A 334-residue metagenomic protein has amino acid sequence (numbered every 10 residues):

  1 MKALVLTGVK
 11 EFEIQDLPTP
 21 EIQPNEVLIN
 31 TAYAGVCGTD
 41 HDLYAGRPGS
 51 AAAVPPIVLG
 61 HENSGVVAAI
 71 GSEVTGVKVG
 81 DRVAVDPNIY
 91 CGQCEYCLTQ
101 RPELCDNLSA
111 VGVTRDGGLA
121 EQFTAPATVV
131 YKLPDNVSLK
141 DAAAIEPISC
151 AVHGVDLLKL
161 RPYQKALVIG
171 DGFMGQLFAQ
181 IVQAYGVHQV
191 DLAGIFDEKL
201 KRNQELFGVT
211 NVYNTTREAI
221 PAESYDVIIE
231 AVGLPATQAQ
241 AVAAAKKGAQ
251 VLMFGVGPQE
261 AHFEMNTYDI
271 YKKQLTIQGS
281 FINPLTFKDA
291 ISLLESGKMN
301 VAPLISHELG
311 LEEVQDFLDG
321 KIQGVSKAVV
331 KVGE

Functional and structural regions predicted by a protein language model:
M1, A239, P284-E334: C-terminal hydrophobic helical "lid"/dimerization subdomain of Rossmann-like NAD(P)H-dependent oxidoreductases
V5-E21, G38-A69, A84, L104-T114: N-terminal glycine-rich cofactor-binding segment
P20-A34, P48-E95, P134-N136: Glycine-rich beta-strand-centered segment in the early N-terminal region that forms part of a ligand/cofactor-binding
C91-I169: NAD(P)H dinucleotide-binding glycine-rich loop of Rossmann-like/cofactor-binding domains, especially the beta1-alpha1
V137-R217: Mid-domain Rossmann-like dinucleotide-binding core that forms the NAD(H)/NADP(H) cofactor-binding site
I220-I228: A short acidic, Gly/Pro-enriched loop at the edge of an enzyme's catalytic core that lines a small-molecule cofactor
P235-S296, V332-E334: Glycine-rich phosphate-binding loop and adjacent beta-alpha segment of Rossmann(oid) nucleotide-cofactor-binding
